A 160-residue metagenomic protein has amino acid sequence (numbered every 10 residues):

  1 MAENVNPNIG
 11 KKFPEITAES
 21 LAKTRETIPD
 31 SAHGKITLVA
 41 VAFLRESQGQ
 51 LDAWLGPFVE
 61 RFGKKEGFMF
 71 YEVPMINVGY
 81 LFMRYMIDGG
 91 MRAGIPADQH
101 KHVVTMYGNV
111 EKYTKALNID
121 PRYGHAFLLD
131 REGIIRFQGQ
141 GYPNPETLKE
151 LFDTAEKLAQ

Functional and structural regions predicted by a protein language model:
M1-P14: N-proximal helix/coil linker or "cap" segments that precede and/or mark the start of modular domains
I16-I36: A short beta-strand-turn-helix
G34-I36, E66-M69, G124, R131-E132: Loop/turn elements at helix/coil->beta-strand transitions in domains of secreted/extracellular proteins
L38-A42, E72: Structural cue for short, hydrophobic secondary-structure segments
R45-S47, I76-Y80, V110, I135 (+1 more regions): Solvent-exposed loop/turn segments at secondary-structure junctions within structured extracellular/periplasmic domains
E46-P96: Structural microenvironment flanking redox-active thiols in thiol-disulfide oxidoreductases
G79-R122: Thioredoxin-like thiol-disulfide oxidoreductase module
K115, P121-Q160: Thiol-/selenol-based redox modules, centered on thioredoxin-like and closely related oxidoreductase domains
